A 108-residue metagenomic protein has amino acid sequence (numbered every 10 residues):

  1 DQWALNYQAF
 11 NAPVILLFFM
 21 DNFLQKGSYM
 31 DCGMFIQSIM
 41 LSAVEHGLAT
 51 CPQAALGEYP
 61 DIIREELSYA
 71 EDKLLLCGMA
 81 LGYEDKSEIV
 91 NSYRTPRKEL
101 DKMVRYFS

Functional and structural regions predicted by a protein language model:
D1-S108: Acidic, surface-exposed loops and disordered segments
